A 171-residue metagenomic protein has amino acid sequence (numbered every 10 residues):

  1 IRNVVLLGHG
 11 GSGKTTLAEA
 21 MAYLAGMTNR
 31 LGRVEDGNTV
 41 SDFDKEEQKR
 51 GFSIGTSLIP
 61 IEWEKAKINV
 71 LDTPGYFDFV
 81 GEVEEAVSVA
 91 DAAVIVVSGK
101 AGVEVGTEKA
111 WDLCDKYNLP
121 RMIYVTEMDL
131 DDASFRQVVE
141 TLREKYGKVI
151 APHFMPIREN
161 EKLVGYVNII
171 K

Functional and structural regions predicted by a protein language model:
I1-S12, L31, S98-K171: P-loop NTPase catalytic nucleotide-binding module
I1-V97, A101-V103, P152: P-loop NTPase switch module centered on the Walker A-proximal segment
